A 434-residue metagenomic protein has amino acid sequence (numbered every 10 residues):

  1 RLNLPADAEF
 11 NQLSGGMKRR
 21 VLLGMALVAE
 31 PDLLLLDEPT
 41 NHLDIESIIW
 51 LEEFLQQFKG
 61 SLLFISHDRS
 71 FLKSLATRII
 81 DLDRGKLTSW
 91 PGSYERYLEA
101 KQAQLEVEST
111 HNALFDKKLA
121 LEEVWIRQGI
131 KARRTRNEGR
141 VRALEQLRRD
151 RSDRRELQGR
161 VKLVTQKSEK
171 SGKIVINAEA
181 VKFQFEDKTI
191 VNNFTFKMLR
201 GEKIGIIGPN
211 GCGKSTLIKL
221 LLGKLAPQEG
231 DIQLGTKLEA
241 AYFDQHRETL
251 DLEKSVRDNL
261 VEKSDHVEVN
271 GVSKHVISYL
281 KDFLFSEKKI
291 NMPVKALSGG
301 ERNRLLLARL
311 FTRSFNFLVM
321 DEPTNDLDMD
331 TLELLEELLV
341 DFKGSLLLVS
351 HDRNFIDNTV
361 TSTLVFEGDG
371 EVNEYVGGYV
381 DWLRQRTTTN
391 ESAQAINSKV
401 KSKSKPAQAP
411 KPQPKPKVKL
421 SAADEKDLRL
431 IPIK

Functional and structural regions predicted by a protein language model:
R1-N112, L163-K434: ABC ATP-binding cassette signature C-motif
P5, R136-G139: Transmembrane helical bundles of ABC transporters
Y97, V107, K118, R136 (+1 more regions): An intracellular "coupling" helix at the cytosolic face of ABC transporter transmembrane type-1 domains
S109, D116, A120-E123, R127 (+4 more regions): Alpha-helical coiled-coil heptad-repeat register
E122-K131, E145-Q146, V161-S168, V175-N177: Alpha-helical coupling/stalk and coiled-coil linker elements that connect catalytic or binding modules and transmit
I130-A132, D265-H266: Short histidine/acidic/glycine/proline-rich micro-motifs that form metal- and phosphate-coordinating active-site loops
R140-V161, K203: ABC transporter TMD-NBD coupling linker
